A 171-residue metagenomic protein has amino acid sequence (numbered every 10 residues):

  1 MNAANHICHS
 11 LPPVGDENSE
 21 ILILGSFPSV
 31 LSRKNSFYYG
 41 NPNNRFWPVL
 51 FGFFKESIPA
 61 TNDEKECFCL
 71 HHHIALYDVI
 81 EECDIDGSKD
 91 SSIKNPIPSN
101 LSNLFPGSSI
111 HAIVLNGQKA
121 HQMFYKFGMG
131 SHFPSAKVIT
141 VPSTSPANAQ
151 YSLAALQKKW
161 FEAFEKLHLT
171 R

Functional and structural regions predicted by a protein language model:
M1-E20, P42, K89-S99, Y125-R171: C-terminal capping/extension of enzyme domains
E20-S26: Short, hydrophobic/glycine-enriched beta-strand segments
S26, V79-E81, P142-S143: Short loop/turn segments at strand-loop or loop-helix junctions that form parts of catalytic or ligand-binding pockets
F27, P42, K119: Gly/Ser/Thr-rich beta-alpha loop segments that engage phosphate groups in nucleotides
V30-R33, D84-G87, H121-F124, P146-Q150: Short catalytic/ligand-binding loop motif for oxyanion handling, primarily in non-cytosolic enzymes, centered on
L31-S92: Short, surface-exposed acidic-centric catalytic microdomains
H71-Q122: Internal catalytic-core helix/loop-beta-alpha segment that presents or stabilizes conserved functional determinants
